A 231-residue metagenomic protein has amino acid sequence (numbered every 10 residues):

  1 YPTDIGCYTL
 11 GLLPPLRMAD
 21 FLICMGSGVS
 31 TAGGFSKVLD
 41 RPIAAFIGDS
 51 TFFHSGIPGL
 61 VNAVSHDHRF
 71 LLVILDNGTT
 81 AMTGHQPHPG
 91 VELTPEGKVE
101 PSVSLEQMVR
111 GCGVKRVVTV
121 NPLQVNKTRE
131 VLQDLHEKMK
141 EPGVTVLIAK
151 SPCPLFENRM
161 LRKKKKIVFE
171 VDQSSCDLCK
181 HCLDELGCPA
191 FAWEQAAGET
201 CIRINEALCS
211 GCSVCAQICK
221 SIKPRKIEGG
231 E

Functional and structural regions predicted by a protein language model:
Y1-P14: Acidic-glycine-rich active-site phosphate/pyrophosphate-binding loop
T3-I5, G33, I47-S50, H54-G56 (+7 more regions): Active-site proximal loops enriched in glycine and acidic residues that flank catalytic Cys/His/Asp and coordinate
L12-V146, F156-R159: Thiamine diphosphate
M18-L22, T94-G97, I167-L178, E206-L208: Short, contiguous acidic/charged loop-to-helix segments that flank catalytic cores in large enzymes
V29-S30, R41, A45, P58 (+7 more regions): Feature representing long, continuous alpha-helical segments
E137-P189, A197: Glycine/aspartate-rich loop-and-adjacent alpha/beta segment that forms the canonical ThDP
E157-N158, D177-R203, S210, V214-G230: Iron-sulfur cluster-binding cysteine motifs and their immediate structural context in ferredoxin-like electron-transfer
